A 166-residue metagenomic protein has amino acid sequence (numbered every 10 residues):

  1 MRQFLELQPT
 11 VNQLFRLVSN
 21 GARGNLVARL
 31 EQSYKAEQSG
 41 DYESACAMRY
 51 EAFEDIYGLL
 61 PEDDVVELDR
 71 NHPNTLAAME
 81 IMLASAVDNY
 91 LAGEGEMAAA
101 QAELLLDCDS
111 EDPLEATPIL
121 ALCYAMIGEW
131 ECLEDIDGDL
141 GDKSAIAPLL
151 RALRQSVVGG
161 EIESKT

Functional and structural regions predicted by a protein language model:
M1-Q3, L149-T166: Long, ordered, amphipathic alpha-helical scaffolds
N12-V18, C46-A52, G95-E103, E129-D142 (+1 more regions): Alpha-helical repeat scaffolds
R16-G21, F53-T75, C108-D109: Flexible helix-coil transition and linker loops at the boundaries of alpha-helical arrays
G24, R70-A77, E94, D112 (+1 more regions): Structural signature of alpha-solenoid helical repeat junctions
S39, A92, M126-I127, V158-G159: Structural motif corresponding to the intra-repeat A-B loop/turn of tetratricopeptide repeats
